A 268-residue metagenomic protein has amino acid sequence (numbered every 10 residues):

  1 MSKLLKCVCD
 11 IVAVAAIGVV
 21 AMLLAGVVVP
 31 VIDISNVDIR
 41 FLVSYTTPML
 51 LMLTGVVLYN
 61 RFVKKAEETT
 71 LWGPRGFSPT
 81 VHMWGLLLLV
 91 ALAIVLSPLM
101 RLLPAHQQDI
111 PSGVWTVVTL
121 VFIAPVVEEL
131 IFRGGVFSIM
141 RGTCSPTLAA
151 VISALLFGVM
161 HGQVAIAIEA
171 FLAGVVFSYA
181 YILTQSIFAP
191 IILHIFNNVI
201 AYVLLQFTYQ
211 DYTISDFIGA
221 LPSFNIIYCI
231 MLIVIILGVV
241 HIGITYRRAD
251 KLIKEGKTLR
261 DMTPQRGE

Functional and structural regions predicted by a protein language model:
C7-R61, C229, I233: Alpha-helical transmembrane segments in multi-pass membrane proteins
V29-L42, K64-L130, F137-S138, G142 (+1 more regions): Juxtamembrane helix-loop-helix connectors linking adjacent transmembrane helices in multi-pass membrane enzymes
T46, L86, V117-F122, V126 (+7 more regions): Residue-level signature of the transmembrane alpha-helical core of multi-pass small-molecule transporters
H106-V117, A167-E169, I218-Y228: Juxtamembrane helix-entry segments on the extracytoplasmic side of multipass membrane proteins
V126-I131, G135-V136, V159, Q163 (+1 more regions): Active-site His/Glu-centered metal-binding helix of metallohydrolases
V127-I152, Y179-S186: Membrane-interface helix/loop boundary segments of multi-pass membrane proteins
I166-L221: Functionally important transmembrane alpha-helices
N197-E268: C-terminal membrane module of polytopic membrane proteins
